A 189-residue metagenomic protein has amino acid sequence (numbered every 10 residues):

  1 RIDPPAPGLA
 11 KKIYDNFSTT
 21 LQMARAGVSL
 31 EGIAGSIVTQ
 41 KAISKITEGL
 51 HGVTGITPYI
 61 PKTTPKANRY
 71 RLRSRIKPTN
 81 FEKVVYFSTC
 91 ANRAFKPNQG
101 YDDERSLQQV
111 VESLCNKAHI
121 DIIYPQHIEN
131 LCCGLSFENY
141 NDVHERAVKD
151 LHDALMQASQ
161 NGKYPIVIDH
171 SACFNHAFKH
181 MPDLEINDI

Functional and structural regions predicted by a protein language model:
R1-E129, S136-E185: Iron-sulfur-cluster electron-transfer modules
